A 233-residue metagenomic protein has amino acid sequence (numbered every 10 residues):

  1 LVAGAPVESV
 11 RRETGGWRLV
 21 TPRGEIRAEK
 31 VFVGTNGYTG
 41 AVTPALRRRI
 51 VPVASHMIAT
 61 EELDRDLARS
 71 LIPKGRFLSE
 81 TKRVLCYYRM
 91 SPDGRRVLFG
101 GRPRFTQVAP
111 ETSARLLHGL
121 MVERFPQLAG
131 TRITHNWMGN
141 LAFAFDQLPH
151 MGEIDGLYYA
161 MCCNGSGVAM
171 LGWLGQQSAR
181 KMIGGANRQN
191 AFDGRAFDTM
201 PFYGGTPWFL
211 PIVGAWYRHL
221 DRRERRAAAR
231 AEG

Functional and structural regions predicted by a protein language model:
L1-A3: Conserved active-site beta-strand element of glycosyltransferases/polysaccharide synthases
V7-S9, G15, E25-R65, R69-D155: Active-site substrate-recognition segment that forms the wall of the catalytic cavity or substrate channel
R18-T21: SH3/SH3-like beta-barrel fold
P103-R226: C-terminal catalytic lobe of FAD-dependent flavoproteins
A229-G233: Terminal low-complexity segments of carbohydrate-biosynthetic enzymes
